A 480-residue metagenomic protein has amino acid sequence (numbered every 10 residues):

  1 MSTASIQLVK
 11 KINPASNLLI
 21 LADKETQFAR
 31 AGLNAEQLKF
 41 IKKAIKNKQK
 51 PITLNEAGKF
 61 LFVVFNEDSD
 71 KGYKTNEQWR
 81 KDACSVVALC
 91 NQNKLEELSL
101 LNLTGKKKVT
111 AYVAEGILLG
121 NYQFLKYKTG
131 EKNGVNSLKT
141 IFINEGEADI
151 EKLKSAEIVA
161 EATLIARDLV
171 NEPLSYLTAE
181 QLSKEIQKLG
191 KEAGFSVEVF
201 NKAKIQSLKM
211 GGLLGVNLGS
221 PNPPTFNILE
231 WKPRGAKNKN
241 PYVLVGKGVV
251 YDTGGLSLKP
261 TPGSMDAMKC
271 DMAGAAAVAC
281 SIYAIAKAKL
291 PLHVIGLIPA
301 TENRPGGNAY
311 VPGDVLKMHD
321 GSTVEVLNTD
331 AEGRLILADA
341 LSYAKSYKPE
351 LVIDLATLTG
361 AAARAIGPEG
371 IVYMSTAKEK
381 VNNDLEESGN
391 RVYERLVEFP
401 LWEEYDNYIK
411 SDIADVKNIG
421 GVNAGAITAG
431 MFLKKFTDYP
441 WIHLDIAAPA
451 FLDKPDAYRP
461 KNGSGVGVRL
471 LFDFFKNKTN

Functional and structural regions predicted by a protein language model:
M1-G248: Short amphipathic alpha-helical segment within the helicase RecA-like ATPase core that mediates nucleic-acid
S2, G72, S183-N480: A generic structural signal for tightly packed, nonpolar segments enriched in small/aliphatic residues
